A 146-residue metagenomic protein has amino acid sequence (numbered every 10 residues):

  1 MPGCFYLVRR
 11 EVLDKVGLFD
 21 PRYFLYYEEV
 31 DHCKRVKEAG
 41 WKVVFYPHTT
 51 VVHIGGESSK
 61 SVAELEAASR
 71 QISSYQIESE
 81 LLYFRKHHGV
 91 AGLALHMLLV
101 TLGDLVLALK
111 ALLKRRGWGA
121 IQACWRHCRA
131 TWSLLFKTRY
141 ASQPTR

Functional and structural regions predicted by a protein language model:
M1-T50: A short, conserved alpha-helix in the catalytic core of glycosyltransferases
L7, P21, S59-K60, L93: Short, electropositive, low-hydrophobicity segments enriched in small/polar residues
G17, E57-A67: Short glycine/proline- and charge-enriched loop/turn segments that cap or connect secondary-structure elements
E28, A68, I72: Conserved acidic
H53: Histidine-centered active-site/metal-ligand motif
Q71-E78, V90-R146: Non-catalytic, C-terminal membrane-associated alpha-helical segments of glycosyltransferases
Y83: Short alpha-helical functional segments enriched in proximate histidine and acidic residues
K86: Interdomain hinge/lid region at the active-site interface of Rossmann-like NAD(P)-dependent oxidoreductases
